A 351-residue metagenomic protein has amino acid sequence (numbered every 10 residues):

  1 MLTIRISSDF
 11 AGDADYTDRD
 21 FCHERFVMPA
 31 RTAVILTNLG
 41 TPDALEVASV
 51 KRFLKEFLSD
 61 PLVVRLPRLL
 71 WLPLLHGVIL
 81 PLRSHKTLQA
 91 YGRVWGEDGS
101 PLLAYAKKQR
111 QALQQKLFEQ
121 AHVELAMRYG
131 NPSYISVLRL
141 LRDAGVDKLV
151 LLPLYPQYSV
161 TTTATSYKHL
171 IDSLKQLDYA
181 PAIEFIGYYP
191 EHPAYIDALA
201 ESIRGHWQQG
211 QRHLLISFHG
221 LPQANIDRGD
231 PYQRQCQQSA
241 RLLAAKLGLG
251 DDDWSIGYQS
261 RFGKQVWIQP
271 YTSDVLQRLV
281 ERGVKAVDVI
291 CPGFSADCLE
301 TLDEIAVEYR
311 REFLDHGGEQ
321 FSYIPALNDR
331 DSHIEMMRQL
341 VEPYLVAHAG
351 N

Functional and structural regions predicted by a protein language model:
L2-R5, D9-F21: Short, low-complexity, charge-dense intrinsically disordered segments
F26-N351: Active-site-proximal alpha-helix that buttresses catalytic centers in soluble enzyme cores
